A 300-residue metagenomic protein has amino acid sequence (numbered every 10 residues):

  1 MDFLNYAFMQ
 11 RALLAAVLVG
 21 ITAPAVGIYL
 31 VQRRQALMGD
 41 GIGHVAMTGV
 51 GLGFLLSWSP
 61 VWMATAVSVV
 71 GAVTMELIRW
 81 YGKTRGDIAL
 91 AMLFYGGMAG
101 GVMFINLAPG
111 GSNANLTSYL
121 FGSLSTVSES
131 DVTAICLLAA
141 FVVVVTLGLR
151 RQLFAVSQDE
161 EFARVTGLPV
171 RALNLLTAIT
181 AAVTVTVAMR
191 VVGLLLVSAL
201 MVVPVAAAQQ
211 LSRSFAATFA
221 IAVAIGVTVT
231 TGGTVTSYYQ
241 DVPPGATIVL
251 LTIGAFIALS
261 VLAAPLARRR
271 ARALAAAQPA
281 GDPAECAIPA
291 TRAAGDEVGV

Functional and structural regions predicted by a protein language model:
M1-I21: Membrane-interfacial amphipathic/re-entrant helices at transmembrane-helix boundaries
Y6-R11, L90-L149, I179: Transmembrane helix-bundle core of multi-pass membrane transporters and related energy-transducing complexes
A12-A15, P60-A66, D87-A91, I135-C136 (+2 more regions): Loop-to-transmembrane alpha-helix initiation sites
I28-G111, A208-A220, S237-Q240, A264: Short loop segments and helix-boundary regions at transmembrane helix junctions of multi-pass inner-membrane proteins
V45-S57, L93-F104, T126, V170-L175 (+3 more regions): Small-residue-rich segments of transmembrane alpha-helices in multi-pass membrane proteins, especially helix faces
S128-P204: Helix-loop-helix "hairpin" substructures at the membrane interface of multi-pass membrane proteins
V191, L195-A246: Transmembrane alpha-helical segments in multi-pass inner-membrane proteins
V242-V300: Cytosolic-side transmembrane-helix boundaries in multi-pass membrane proteins
